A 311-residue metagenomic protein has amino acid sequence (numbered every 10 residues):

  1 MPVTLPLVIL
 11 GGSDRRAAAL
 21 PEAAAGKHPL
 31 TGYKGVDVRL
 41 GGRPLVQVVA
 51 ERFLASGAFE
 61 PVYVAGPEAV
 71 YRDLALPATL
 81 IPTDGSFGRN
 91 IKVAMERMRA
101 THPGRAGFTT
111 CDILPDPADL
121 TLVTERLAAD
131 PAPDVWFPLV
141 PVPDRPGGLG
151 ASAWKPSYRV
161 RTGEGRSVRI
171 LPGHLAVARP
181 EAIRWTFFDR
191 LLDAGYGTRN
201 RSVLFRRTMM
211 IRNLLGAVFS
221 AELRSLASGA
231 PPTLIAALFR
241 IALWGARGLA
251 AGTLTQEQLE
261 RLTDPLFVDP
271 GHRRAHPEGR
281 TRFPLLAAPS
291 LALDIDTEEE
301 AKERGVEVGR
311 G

Functional and structural regions predicted by a protein language model:
M1-Y33: N-terminal nucleotide-binding beta1-loop-alpha1 segment
P2-I9, S13-R15, R43-R105, D130 (+1 more regions): Conserved N-terminal catalytic core of the sugar/cofactor nucleotidyltransferase
L20-L54: Short, well-formed alpha-helical segments that are part of the catalytic scaffolds of diverse glycosyltransferases
D37, L80, V135, F283-L285 (+1 more regions): Conserved beta-strand scaffold positions in the cores of enzyme catalytic domains, especially in NTP/NDP-utilizing
M95-R99, L149-Y158, E298-K302: Short, surface-exposed amphipathic charged segments that create phosphate/polyanion-binding patches used for binding
P103-L114: Short beta-strand-to-loop acidic/aromatic patch adjacent to the donor-nucleotide binding site
P117-D269, L286-P289: Conserved core of the sugar-phosphate nucleotidyltransferase
L262-G311: ATP/nucleoside-binding phosphotransfer catalytic cores, i.e., glycine-rich phosphate-binding loops
